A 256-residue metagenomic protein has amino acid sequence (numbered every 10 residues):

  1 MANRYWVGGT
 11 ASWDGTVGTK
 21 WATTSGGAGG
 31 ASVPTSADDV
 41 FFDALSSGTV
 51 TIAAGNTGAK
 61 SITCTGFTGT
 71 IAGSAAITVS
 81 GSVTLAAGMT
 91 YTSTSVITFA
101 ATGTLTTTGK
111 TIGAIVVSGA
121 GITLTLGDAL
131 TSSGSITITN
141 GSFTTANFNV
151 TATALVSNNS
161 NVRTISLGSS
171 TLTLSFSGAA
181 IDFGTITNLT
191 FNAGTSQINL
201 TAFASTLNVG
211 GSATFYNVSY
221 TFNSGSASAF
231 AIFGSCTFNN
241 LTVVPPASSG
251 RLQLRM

Functional and structural regions predicted by a protein language model:
M1-M256: Extracellular beta-sheet-rich ligand-binding/adhesion modules
